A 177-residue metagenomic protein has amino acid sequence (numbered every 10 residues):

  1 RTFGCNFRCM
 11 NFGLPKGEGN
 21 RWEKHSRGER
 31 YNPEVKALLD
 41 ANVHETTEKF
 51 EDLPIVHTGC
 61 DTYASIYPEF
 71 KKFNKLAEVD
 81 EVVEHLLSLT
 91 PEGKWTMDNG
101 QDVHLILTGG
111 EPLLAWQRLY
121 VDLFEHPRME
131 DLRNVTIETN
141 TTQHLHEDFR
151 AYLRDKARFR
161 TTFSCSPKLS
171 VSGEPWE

Functional and structural regions predicted by a protein language model:
T2, N6-F159: Conserved Radical SAM active-site core
F159-G173, E177: Non-cysteine beta-strand/loop elements that form the S-adenosyl-L-methionine
